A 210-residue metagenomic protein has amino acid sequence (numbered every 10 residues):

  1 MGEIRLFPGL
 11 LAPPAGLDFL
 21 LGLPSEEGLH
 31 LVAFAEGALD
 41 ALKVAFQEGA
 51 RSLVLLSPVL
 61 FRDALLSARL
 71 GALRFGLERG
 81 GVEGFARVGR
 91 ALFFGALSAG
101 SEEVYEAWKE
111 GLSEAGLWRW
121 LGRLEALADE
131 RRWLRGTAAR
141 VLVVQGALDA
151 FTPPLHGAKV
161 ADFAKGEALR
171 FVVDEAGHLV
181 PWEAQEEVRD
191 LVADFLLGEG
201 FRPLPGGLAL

Functional and structural regions predicted by a protein language model:
M1-P24: Conserved HGGG/HGGXW glycine-rich cap/lid loop of the alpha/beta-hydrolase fold
A33-A41: Gly/Ala-rich beta-loop-alpha elbow adjacent to hydrolase catalytic centers
F46, L53-G80: Flexible "cap/lid" loop of the alpha/beta hydrolase fold
A64-L66, V82-R135: Conserved alpha/beta-hydrolase catalytic His-Asp/Glu region
T137, V143-Q145, D149: Short beta-strand/loop motif that positions the catalytic acidic residue of the alpha/beta-hydrolase fold
A150-H156: Conserved alpha/beta-hydrolase "acid-adjacent" motif
D162-L179: Catalytic histidine neighborhood in serine/cysteine hydrolases with alpha/beta-hydrolase-type architecture
A176-R189: Catalytic histidine-centered segment of alpha/beta-hydrolase-like enzymes
